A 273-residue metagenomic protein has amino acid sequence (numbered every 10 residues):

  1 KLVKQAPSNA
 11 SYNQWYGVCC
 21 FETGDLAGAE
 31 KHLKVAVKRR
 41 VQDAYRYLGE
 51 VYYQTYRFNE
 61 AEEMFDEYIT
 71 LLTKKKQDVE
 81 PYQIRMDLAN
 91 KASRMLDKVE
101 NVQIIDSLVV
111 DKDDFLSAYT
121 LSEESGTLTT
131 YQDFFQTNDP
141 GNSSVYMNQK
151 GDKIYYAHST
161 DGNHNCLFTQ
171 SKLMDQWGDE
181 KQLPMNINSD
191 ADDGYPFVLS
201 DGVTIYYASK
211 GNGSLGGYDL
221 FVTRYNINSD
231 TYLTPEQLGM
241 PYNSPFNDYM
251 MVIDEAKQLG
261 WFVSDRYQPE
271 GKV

Functional and structural regions predicted by a protein language model:
K1-S11: N-terminal leader/linker segments that initiate helical-solenoid repeat arrays
P7, R39-V41, T73: Short coil turns that delineate tetratricopeptide repeat
A10-S11, Q42-A44, K76: Helix-start (N-cap) detector for alpha-helical repeat units in TPR-like alpha-solenoids, especially tetratricopeptide
E22, Y47, Q54, F58 (+1 more regions): Short, conserved micro-motifs composed of acidic
